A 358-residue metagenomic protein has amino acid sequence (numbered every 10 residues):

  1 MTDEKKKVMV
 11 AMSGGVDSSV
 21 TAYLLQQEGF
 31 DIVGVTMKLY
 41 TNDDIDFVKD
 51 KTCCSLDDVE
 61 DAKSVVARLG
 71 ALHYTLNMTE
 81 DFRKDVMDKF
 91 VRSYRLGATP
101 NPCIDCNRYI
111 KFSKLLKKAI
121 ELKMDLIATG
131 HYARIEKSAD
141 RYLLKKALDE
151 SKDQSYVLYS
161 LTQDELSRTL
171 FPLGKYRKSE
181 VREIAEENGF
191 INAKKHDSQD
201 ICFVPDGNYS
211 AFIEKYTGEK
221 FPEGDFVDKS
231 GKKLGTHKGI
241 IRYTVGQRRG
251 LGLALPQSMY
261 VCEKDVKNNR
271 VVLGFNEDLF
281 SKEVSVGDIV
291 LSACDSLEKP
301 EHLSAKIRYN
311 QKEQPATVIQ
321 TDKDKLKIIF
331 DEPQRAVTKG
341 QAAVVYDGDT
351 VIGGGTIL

Functional and structural regions predicted by a protein language model:
M1-Y159, E180: ATP-dependent adenylation/nucleotidyltransferase module used to activate substrates
A128-E136, D140-L358: AMP-forming adenylation/ATP pyrophosphatase catalytic core
